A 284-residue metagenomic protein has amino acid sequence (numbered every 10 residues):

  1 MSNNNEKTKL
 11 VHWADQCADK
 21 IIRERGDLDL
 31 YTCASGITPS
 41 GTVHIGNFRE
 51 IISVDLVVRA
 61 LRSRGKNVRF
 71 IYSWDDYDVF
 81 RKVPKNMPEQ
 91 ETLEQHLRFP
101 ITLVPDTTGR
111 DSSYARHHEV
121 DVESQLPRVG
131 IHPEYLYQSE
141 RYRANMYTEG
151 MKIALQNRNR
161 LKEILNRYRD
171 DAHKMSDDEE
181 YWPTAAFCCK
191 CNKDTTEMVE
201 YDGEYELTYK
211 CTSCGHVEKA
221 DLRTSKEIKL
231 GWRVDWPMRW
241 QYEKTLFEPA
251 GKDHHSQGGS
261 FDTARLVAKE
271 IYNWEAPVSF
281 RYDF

Functional and structural regions predicted by a protein language model:
S2-K162, A172, A264-L266: N-terminal Rossmann-like or analogous alpha/beta NTP/dinucleotide-binding catalytic cores that position adenine
N5, K9-I37, R160, D171-F284: Alpha-helical recognition segments enriched in aromatics with Gly/Pro capping that present substrate-recognition
W74-D76, S139-R141, R167, Y201 (+1 more regions): Residue-level "edge-of-site" marker
L165-N166, N192: N-terminal mature-domain region immediately after signal-peptide cleavage in secreted/organellar precursors
